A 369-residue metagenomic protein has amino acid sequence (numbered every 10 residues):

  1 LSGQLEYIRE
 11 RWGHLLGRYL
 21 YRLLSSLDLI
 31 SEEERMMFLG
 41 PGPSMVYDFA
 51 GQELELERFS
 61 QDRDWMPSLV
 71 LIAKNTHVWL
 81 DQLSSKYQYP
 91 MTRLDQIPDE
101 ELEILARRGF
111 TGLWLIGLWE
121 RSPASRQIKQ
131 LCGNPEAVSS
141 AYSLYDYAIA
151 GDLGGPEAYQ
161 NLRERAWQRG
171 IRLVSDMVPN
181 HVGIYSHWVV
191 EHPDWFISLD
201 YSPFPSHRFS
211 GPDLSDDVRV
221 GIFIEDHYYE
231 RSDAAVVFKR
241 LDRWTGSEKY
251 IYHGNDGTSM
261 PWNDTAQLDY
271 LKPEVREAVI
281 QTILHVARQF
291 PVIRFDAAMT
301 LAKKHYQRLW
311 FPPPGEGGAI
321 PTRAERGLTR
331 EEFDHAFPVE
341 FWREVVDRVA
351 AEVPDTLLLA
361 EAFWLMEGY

Functional and structural regions predicted by a protein language model:
L1-M91, A150-E164, Q168-R169, G183-Y369: Alpha-amylase-like alpha-glycosidases and glucanotransferases acting on alpha-linked glucans and related
I97-L131, H285-A297: Catalytic domains of carbohydrate-active enzymes, especially glycoside hydrolases
I104, N180-H181: Short acidic, Gly/Ser-rich segments with clustered Asp/Glu that frequently serve as metal-coordination loops in enzyme
F110, L144, V174, T265 (+1 more regions): Extracellular structured ligand-interaction cores
W114-I116, V174-V178, D296-A298, L359-E361: A cross-family glycoside hydrolase active-site/sugar-binding cleft signature
E120, N180, T300: Residues immediately C-terminal
E120-L173: Aromatic-lined substrate-binding rim segments of carbohydrate-active enzymes
